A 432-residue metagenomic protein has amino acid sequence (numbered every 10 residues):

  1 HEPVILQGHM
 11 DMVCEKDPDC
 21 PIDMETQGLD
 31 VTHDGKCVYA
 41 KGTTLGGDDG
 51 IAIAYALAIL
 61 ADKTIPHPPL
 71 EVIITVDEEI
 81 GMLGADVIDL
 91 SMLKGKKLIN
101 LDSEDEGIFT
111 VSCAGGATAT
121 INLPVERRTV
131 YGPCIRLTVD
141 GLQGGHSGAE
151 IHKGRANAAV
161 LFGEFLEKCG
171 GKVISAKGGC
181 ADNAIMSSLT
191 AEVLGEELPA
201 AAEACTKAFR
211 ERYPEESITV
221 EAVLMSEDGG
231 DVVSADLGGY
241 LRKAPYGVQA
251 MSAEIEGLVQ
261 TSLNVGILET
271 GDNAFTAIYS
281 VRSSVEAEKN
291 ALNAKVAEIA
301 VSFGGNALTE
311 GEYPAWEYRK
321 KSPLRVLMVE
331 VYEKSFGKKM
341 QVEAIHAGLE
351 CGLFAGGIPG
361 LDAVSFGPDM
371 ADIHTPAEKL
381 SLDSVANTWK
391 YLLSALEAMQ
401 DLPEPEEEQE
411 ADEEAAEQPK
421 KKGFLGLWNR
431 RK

Functional and structural regions predicted by a protein language model:
E2-K96, Y131-C134, M251-S252, G257-Q260 (+2 more regions): Active-site metal-coordination/substrate-binding segment of hydrolases, especially metallo-dependent peptidases
M10-M12, I73-G81, S103-E106, Q143 (+2 more regions): Acidic, glycine-rich active-site loops and adjacent beta-strand->loop/helix elements that engage anionic groups
G28, D34-Y39, T43, E79-I80 (+1 more regions): Midchain, well-structured core segments that form catalytic/ion-binding scaffolds
S91, G154-C169, L198, A235-Y240 (+6 more regions): His/Asp/Glu-rich mid-to-C-terminal helical/loop segments that flank catalytic regions of hydrolases
N157-V160, E164-K177, N306, E310 (+1 more regions): Active-site-adjacent substrate-binding region of metalloamidase/peptidase-like peptide-processing proteins
A253, Q260-T276, S280, V331 (+1 more regions): Zn-dependent metallopeptidase/amidohydrolase metal-coordination segment
G271-I278, R282-L327: C-terminal structural cap/anchor segments
Q418-K432: Polybasic, Ser/Thr-rich amphipathic helices
